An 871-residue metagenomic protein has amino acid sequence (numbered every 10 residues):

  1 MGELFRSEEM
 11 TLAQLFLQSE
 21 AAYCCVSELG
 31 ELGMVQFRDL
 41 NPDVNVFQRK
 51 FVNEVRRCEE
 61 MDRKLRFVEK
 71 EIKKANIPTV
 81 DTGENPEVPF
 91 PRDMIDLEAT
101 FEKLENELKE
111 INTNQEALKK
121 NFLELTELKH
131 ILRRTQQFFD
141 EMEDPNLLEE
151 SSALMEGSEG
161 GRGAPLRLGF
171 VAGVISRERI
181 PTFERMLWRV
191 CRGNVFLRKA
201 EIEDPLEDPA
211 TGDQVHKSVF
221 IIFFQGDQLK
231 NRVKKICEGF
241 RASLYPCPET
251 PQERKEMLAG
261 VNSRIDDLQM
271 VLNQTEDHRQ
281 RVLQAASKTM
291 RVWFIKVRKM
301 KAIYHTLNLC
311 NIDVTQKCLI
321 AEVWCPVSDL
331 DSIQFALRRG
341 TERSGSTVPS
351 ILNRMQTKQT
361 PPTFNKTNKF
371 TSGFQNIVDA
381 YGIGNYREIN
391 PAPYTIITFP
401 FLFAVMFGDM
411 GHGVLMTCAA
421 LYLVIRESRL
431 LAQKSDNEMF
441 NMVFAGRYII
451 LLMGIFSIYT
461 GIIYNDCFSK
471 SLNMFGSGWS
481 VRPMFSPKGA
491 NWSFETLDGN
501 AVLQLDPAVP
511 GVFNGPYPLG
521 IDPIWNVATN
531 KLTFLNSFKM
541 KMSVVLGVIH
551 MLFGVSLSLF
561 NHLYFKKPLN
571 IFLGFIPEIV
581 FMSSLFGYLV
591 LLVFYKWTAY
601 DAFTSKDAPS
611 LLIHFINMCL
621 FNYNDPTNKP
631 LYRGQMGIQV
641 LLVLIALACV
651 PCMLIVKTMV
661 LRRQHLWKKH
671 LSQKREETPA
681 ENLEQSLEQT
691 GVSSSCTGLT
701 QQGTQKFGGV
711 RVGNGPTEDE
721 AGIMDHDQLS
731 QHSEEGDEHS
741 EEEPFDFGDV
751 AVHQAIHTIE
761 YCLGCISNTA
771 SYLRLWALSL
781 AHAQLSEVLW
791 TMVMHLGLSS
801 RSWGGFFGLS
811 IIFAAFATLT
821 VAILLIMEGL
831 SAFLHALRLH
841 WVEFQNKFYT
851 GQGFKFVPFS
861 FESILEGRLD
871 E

Functional and structural regions predicted by a protein language model:
M1-T395, F399, M410, L423 (+3 more regions): Long, charged N-terminal accessory/stalk domains
G2-T11, Q18-M34, T182, V292 (+3 more regions): Conserved, carboxylate-rich catalytic/transport cores that coordinate ions
